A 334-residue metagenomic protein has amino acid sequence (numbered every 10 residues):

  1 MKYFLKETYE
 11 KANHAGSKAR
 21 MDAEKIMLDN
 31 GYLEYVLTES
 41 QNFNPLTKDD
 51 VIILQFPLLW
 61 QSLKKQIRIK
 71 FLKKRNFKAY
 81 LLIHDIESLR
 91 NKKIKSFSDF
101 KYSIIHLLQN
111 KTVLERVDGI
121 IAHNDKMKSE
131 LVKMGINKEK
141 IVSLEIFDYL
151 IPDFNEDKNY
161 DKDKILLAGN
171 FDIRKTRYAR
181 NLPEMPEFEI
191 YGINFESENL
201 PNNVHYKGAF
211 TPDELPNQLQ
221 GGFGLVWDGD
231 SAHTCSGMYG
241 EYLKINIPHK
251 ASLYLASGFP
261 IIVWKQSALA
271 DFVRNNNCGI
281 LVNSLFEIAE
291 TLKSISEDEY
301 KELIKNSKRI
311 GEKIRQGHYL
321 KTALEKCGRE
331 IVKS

Functional and structural regions predicted by a protein language model:
M1-I67, K73-K78, L89-D99, W264-N275 (+1 more regions): N-terminal pre-catalytic "stem/leader" segment of glycosyltransferase-like enzymes
H14-G16, Y149-Q220: Conserved catalytic-core segment of nucleotide-activated headgroup transferases in glycan assembly
Y80-I104, C235-M238: Acceptor-binding helix/loop patch of EC 2.4 sugar-transfer enzymes, predominantly nucleotide-sugar-dependent
S98-I120: Membrane-proximal helix-turn-helix segments that form the acceptor-binding/catalytic region of lipid-linked
T112-K140, K326: A short, active-site helix/loop in glycosyltransferases that binds the activated sugar's phosphate group
D157-K158, N283-E290, S296-S334: A charged, aromatic-enriched C-terminal amphipathic alpha-helix characteristic of glycosyltransferases across folds
P216-S257, V263-D271: Nucleotide-sugar-dependent
N276-V282: A short acidic/histidine/glycine-rich donor-binding loop in glycosyltransferase catalytic cores
